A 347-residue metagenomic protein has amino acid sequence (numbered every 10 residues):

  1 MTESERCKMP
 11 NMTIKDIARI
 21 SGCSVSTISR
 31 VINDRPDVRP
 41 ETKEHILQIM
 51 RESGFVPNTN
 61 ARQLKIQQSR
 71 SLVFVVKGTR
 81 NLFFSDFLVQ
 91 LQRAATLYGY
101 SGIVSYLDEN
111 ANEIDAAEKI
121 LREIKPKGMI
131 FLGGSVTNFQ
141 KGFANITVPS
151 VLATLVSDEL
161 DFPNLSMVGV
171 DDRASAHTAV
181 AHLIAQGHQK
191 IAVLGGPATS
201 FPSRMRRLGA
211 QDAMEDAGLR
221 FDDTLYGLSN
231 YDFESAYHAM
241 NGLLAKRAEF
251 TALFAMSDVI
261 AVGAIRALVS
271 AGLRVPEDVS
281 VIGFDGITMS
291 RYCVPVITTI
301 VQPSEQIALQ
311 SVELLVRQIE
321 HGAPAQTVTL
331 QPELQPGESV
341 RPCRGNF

Functional and structural regions predicted by a protein language model:
M1-M9, Q67-A181, A245: Alpha-helical recognition/docking segments in bacterial nutrient-uptake and carbohydrate-utilization systems
M1-Q67: N-terminal helix-turn-helix DNA-binding module of bacterial transcription factors
S24, R70, K127, H188-K190 (+1 more regions): Short acidic/polar active-site loop segments enriched in Thr and Asp
K77-D86, V104-E113, L155, M167-T178 (+6 more regions): Hinge/beta->alpha junction and helix N-cap segments in small-molecule ligand-binding domains
K125-G133, A192-L194, Y226, R247-S257 (+1 more regions): Periplasmic-binding protein-like
Q189-K190, F221-L225, V275-S280: Short acidic capping loops at alpha-helix termini that bridge into adjacent secondary structure
A239-F347: Flexible loop/turn connectors
